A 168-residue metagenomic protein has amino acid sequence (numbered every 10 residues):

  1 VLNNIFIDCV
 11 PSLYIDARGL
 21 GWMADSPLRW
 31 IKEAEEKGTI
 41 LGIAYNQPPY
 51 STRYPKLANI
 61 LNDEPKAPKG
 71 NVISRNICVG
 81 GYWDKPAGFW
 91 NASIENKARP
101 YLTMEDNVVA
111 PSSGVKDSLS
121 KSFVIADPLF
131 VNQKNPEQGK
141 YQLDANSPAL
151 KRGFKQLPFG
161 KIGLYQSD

Functional and structural regions predicted by a protein language model:
V1-K121, A126-Q138: Glycine- and acidic/polar-rich repeat regions and solenoidal domains
P65, L119-D168: C-terminal accessory segments
